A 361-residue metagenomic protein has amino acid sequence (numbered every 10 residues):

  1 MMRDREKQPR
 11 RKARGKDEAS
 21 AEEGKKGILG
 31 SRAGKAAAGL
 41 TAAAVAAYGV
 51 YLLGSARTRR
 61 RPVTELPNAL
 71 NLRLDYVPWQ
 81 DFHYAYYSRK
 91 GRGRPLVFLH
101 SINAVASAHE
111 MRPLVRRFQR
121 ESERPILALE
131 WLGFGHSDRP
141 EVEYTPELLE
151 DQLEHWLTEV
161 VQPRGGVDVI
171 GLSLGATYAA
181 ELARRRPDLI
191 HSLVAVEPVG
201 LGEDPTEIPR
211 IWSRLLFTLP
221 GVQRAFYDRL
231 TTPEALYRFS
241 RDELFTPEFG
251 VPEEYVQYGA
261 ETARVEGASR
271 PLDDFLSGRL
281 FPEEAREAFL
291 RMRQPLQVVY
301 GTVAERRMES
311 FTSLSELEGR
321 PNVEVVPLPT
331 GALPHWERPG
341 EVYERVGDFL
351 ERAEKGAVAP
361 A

Functional and structural regions predicted by a protein language model:
I28-R57: Hydrophobic alpha-helical topogenic segments used for membrane insertion/localization
S88-H136: Conserved HGGG/HGGXW glycine-rich cap/lid loop of the alpha/beta-hydrolase fold
S122-I170: Active-site loop/oxyanion-hole signature of alpha/beta-hydrolase fold enzymes
G171, G175, A179: Gly/Ala-rich beta-loop-alpha elbow adjacent to hydrolase catalytic centers
R184, S192-R224: Flexible "cap/lid" loop of the alpha/beta hydrolase fold
D204-T206, R229-A288: Conserved alpha/beta-hydrolase catalytic His-Asp/Glu region
R291-T330: Conserved loop-alpha-helix segment in the C-terminal half of the alpha/beta-hydrolase fold that carries the catalytic
R320-A361: Catalytic active-site module of serine/aspartate enzymes centered on a nucleophile-bearing elbow/loop
